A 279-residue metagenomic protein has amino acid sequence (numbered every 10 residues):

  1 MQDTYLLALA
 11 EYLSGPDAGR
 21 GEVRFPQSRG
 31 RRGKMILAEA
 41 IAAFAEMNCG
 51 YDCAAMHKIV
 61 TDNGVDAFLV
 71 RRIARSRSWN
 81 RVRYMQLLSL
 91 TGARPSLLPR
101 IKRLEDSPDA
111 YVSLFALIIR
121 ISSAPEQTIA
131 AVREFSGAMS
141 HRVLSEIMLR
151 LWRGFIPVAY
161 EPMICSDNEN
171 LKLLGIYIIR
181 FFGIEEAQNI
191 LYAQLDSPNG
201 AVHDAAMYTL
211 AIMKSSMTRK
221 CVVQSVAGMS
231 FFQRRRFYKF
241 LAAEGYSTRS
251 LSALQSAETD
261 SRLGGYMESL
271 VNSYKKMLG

Functional and structural regions predicted by a protein language model:
M1-A74: N-terminal topogenic membrane-targeting module
L6, K34-L37, C53, R219 (+3 more regions): Short amphipathic alpha-helical segments that mediate assembly, nucleic-acid/protein binding, or membrane association
A18-P26, D167-E169, A257-D260: Juxtamembrane/interfacial segments around transmembrane helices
A38-I41, W79-R81, F232-Q233, S261: Membrane-interacting alpha-helical segments
A43-F44, G50-V60, V82-A93, S113-S123 (+8 more regions): Structural detector for internal amphipathic alpha-helices that build alpha-solenoid repeat scaffolds
C53, V60-I73, R94-E105, P125-F135 (+5 more regions): Amphipathic alpha-helical scaffolding segments comprising HEAT/armadillo-like alpha-solenoid repeats
R71, R75-L90, S96-R100, D109-L114: Structured extramembrane domains adjacent to transmembrane segments
S76-R77, P108-Y111, S136-H141, D167-N168 (+3 more regions): Short inter-helical turns and helix N-cap capping residues of alpha-solenoid HEAT/ARM repeat scaffolds
